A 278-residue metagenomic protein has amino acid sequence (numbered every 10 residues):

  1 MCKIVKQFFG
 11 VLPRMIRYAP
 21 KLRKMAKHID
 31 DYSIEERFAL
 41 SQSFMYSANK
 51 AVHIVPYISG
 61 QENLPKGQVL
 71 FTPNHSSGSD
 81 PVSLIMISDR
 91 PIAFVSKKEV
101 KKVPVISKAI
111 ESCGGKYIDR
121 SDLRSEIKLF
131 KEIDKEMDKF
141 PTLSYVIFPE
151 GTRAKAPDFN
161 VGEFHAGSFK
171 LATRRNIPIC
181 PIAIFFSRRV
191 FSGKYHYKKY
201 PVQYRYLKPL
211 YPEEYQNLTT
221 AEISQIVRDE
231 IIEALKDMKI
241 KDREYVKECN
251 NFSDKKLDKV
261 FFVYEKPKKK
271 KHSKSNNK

Functional and structural regions predicted by a protein language model:
M1-V69, S83, K266-K269: Membrane-anchoring hydrophobic helices of lipid-metabolizing enzymes
P20-R23, K66-L123: Catalytic core of membrane glycerolipid acyltransferases/transacylases, capturing the structured, soluble-facing
I54, G115, N176-I177: Short glycine/serine/threonine/alanine-rich loop segments
I58, K116-D119, P212: Short acidic-hydrophobic, aromatic-tinged amphipathic segments that line or gate anion-handling sites
K66, K102-P104, I127, K155 (+1 more regions): Generic structural signal for helix capping and beta-alpha/helix-loop junctions
K116-D119, L123-E132, E136: A membrane-cytosol interface segment of integral membrane proteins
F130-K278: Non-catalytic C-terminal accessory region of glycerolipid acyltransferases and related lyso-lipid remodeling enzymes
